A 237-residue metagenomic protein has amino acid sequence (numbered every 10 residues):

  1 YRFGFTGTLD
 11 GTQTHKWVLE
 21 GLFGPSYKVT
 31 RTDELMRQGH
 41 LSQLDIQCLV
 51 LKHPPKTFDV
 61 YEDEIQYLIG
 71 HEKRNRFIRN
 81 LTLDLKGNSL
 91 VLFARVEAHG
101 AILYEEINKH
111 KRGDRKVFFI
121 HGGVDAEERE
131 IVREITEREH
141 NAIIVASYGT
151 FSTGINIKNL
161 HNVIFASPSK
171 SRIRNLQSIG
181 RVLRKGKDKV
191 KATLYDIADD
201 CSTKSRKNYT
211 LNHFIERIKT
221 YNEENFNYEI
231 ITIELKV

Functional and structural regions predicted by a protein language model:
Y1-D45, Y221: Post-DEXD/H (motif II) to motif III coupling segment of the RecA-like Helicase ATP-binding lobe
Y1-F3, N88, E139-I143: Loop/turn-to-beta-strand initiation segments
F5, L90-A94, I120, A166 (+1 more regions): Short hydrophobic segments within beta-strands
F5-L9, A94-V96, A146-G149: A short beta-strand-to-loop transition that corresponds to the Sensor-1 phosphate-sensing loop of AAA+ P-loop ATPases
K56-A94, A98-K109: Conserved interdomain hinge at the start of the Helicase C-terminal
N88-S89, F226-V237: Long, largely alpha-helical accessory region at the distal end of helicase-like NTP-driven motors
L90, Y104, N108-E130: Conserved RecA-like helicase motor-core motifs
G122-E223: Conserved RecA-like P-loop NTPase helicase motor core
